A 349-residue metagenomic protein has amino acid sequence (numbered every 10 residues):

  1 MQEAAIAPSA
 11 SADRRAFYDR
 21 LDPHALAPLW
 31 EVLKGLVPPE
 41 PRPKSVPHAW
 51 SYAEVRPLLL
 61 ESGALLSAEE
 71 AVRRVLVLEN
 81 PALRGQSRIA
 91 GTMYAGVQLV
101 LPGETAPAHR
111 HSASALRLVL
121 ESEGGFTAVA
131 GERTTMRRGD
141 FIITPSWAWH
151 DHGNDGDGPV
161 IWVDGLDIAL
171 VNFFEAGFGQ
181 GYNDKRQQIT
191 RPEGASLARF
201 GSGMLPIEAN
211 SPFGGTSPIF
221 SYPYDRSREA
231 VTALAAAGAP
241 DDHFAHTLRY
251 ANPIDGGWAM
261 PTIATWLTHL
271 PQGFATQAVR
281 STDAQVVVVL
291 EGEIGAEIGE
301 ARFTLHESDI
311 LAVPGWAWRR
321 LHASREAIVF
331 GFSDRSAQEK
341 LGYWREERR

Functional and structural regions predicted by a protein language model:
M1-A90, Q180-G181, Q187-T262, W266: A short, N-terminal "cap"/entry segment at the start of jelly-roll beta-barrel domains of the cupin/DSBH fold
Q2-A53, I254-P261, T265-Q272, T276-Q277 (+1 more regions): C-terminal functional regions that serve as terminal interaction/effector modules
A82, L99-E104, S112, L120-E123 (+4 more regions): Short, flexible loop/turn elements at secondary-structure junctions
L83-Y94, L101-L116, G131, D255-A264 (+1 more regions): A short beta-loop-beta micro-motif enriched in histidine and acidic residues
I89, S146-N172, G315-K340: Ligand-binding loop in jelly-roll beta-barrel domains
L101-R138, T144-A148, G153, R280-E307: A short beta-strand-loop-beta hairpin characteristic of the jelly-roll/cupin
L116, F126, F141, P159-I161 (+2 more regions): Beta-sheet entry/capping signal
I142-F200: Contiguous mid-protein beta-loop-alpha structural module that forms a pocket-lining wall or clamp of enzyme active
